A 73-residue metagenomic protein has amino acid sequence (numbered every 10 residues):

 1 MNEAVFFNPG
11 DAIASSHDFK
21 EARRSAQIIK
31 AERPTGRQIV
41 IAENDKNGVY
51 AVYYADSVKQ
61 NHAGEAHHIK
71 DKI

Functional and structural regions predicted by a protein language model:
M1-A12, I39-I73: Short aromatic-glycine-(Arg/Gly/Cys) micro-motifs in beta-strand/loop hairpins
S15-Q38: A short, charged, amphipathic alpha-helix used as a generic interaction element across diverse proteins
